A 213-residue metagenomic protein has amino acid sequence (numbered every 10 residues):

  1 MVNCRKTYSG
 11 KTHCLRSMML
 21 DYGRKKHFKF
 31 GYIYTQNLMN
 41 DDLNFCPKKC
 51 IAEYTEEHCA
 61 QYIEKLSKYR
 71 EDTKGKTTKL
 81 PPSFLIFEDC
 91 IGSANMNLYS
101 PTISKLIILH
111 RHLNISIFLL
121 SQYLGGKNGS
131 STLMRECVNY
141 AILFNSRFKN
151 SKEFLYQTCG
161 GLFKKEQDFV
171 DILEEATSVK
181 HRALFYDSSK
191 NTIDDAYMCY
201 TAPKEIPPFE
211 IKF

Functional and structural regions predicted by a protein language model:
M1-G23, Q36-N40, E53-K164: Conserved P-loop NTPase motor cores
K26-C46: AAA+/P-loop NTPase substrate/partner-engagement loops
K29-Q36, L119-S121, L184-F185: Short, hydrophobic beta-strand segments that form beta-sheet elements in well-ordered domains
N44, F154, A196-M198: Short conserved micro-motifs at the rims of enzyme active sites and ligand-binding pockets
N44-F45, L133-R135, A176: Short, conserved catalytic or adaptor-binding loops enriched in Gly and charged residues
K48-C50: Short glycine-enriched, charge-decorated loop/helix-capping segments at active-site entrances that position
K152-I193: P-loop/Walker A phosphate-binding loop and immediately adjacent motor/lid segment at beta-alpha junctions
V179-F213: Conserved P-loop NTPase motor module
